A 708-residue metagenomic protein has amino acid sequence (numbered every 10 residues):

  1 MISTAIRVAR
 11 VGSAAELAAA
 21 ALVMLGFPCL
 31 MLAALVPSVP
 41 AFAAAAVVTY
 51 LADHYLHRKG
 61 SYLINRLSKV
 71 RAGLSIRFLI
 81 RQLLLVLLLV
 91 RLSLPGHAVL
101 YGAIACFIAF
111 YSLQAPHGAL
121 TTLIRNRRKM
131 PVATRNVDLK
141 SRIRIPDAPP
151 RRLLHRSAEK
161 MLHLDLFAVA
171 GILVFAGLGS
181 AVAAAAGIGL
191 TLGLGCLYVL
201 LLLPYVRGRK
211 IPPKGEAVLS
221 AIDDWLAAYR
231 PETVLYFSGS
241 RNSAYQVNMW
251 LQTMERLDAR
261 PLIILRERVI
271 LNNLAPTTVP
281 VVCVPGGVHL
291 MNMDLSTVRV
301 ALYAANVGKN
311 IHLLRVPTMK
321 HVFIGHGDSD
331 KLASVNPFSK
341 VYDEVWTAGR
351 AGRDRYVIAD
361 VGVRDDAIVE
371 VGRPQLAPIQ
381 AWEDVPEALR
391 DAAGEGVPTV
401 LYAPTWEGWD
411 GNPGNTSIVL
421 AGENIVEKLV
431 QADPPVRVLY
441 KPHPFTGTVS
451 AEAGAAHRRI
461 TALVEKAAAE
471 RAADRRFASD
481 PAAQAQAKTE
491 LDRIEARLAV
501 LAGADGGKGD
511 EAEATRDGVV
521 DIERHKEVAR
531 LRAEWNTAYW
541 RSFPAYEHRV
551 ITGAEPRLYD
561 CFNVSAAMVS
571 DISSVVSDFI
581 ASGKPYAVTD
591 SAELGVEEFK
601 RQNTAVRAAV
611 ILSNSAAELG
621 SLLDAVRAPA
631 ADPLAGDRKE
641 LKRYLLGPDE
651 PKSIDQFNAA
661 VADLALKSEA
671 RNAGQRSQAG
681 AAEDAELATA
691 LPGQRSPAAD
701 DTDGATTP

Functional and structural regions predicted by a protein language model:
I2-R71, V99-M291, A665-P708: N-terminal pre-catalytic "stem/leader" segment of glycosyltransferase-like enzymes
Q82, R156-M161, V569, P585-V596: Short hydrophobic beta-strand element within catalytic cores of glycosyltransferases and related nucleotide-activated
A109, L235-I379: Active-site and donor-binding regions of nucleotide-sugar-utilizing enzymes
T191-C196, L200-A217, V341-L420, K441-T448: A nucleotide-sugar donor-handling region in carbohydrate enzymes
R241-D258, A377-E534, L645-D655, N672-S677 (+2 more regions): Conserved catalytic-core segment of nucleotide-activated headgroup transferases in glycan assembly
N292-S296, A554-V564: Short acidic alpha-helix that forms the nucleotide-activated donor recognition element in Leloir-type transferases
V298, N563-S573: Acidic donor-binding loop of glycosyltransferase active sites
E511-V520, S574-L645: Catalytic binding pocket for nucleotide-activated donors in carbohydrate/polymer assembly enzymes
